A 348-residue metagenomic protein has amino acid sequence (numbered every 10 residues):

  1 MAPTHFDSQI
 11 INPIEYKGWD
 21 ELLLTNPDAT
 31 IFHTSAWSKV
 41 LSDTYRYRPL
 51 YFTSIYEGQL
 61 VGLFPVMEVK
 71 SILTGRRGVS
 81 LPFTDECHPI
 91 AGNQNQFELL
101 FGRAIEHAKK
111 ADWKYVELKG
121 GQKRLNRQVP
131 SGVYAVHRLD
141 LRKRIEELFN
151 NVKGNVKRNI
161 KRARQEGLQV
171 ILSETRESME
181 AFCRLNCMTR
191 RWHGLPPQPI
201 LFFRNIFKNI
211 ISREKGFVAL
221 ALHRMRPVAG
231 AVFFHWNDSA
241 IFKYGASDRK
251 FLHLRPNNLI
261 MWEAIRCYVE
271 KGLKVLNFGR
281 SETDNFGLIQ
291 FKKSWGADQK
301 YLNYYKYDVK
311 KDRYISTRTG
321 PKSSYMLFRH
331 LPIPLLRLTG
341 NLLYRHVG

Functional and structural regions predicted by a protein language model:
A2-H5, Y51, E68, Q122-L148 (+2 more regions): Active-site/acyl-donor-binding loops of N-acyltransferases
P3-E57, F64-G75, G120-H253: A conserved beta-strand-loop-helix scaffold within acyl/acetyltransferase catalytic domains
R48, D112-K114, G272: Short loop/turn motifs at secondary-structure junctions
F52-F64, T84, Q96-H107, R204-R318: Aromatic (often tryptophan-rich) hydrophobic motifs at membrane interfaces
K70-E86: Conserved acyl-donor/pantetheine-binding loop and adjacent beta-alpha core of acyl/acetyltransferases and related
E86-G92: The substrate-binding groove and active-site-proximal loops of carbohydrate-active enzymes, especially glycoside
N95-R138: Non-catalytic accessory segments adjacent to catalytic cores
